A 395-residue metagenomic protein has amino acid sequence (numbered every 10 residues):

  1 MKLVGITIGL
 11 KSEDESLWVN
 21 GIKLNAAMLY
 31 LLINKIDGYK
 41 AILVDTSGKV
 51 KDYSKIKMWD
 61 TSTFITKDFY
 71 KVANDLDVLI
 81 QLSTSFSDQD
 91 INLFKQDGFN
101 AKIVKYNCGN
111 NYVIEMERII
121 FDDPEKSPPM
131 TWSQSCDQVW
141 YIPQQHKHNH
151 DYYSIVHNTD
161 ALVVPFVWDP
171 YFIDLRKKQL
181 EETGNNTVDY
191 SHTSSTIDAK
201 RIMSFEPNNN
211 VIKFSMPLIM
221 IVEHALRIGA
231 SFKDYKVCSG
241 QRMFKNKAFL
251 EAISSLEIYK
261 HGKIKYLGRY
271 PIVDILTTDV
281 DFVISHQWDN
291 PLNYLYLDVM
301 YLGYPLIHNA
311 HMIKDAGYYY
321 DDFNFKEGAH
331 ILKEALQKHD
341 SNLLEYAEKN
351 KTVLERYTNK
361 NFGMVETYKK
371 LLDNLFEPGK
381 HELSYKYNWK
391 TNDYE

Functional and structural regions predicted by a protein language model:
M1-G5, G9-L10, D75, T193-I202: A short, charged/proline- and glycine-enriched loop that marks the coil->beta-strand transition at the N-terminal
M1-S47, I221-S231: N-terminal subdomain of nucleotide-sugar transferases
L10-S12, A27-D137, Y141, Q145-H150 (+1 more regions): Extended catalytic core of nucleotide-activated donor transferases of GT-like folds
W18-N25, D151, H157-I258, G262-K263: Conserved catalytic-core segment of nucleotide-activated headgroup transferases in glycan assembly
K67-F69, M243-L302: Donor nucleotide-activated moiety binding/catalytic core segment of transferases that use nucleotide-activated donors
M116-V188, N361-F362: A short, active-site helix/loop in glycosyltransferases that binds the activated sugar's phosphate group
T278-T358: Catalytic binding pocket for nucleotide-activated donors in carbohydrate/polymer assembly enzymes
H339-E395: A charged, aromatic-enriched C-terminal amphipathic alpha-helix characteristic of glycosyltransferases across folds
